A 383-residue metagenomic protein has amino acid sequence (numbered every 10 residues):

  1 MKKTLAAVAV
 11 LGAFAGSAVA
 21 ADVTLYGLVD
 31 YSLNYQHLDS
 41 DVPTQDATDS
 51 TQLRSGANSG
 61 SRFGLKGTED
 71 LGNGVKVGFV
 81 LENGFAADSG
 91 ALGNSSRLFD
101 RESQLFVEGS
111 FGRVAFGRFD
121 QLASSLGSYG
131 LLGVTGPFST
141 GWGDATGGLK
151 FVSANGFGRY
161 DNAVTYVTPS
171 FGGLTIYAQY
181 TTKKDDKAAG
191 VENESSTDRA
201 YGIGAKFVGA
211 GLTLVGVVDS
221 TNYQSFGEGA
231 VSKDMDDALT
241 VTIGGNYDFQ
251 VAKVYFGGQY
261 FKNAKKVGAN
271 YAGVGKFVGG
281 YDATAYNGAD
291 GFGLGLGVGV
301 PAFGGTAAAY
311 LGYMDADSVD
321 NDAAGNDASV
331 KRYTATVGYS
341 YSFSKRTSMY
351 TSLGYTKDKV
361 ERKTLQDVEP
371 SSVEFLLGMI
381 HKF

Functional and structural regions predicted by a protein language model:
M1-D22: Gram-negative bacterial Sec-dependent N-terminal signal peptides
A9, G64-K66, Q104-E108, T165-V167 (+6 more regions): Outer-membrane beta-barrel architecture
A21-Y35, T51-D185, T197-R199, K206-T213: Outer membrane beta-barrel
L33-D41, F85-A91, L122-S124, K184-A188 (+6 more regions): Gram-negative outer-membrane beta-barrel proteins
A47-S61, L98-R101, G158-N162, T197-Y201 (+4 more regions): Residues that define the transmembrane beta-barrel architecture of outer-membrane proteins
V75-V77, F111-A115, G173-I176, G211-G216 (+4 more regions): Repeated loop/turn-to-beta-strand initiation elements of outer-membrane beta-barrel proteins
S196, G202-T336: Detector for outer-membrane/organellar transmembrane beta-barrel domains, recognizing the amphipathic beta-strand
P370-F383: Outer-membrane beta-barrel "beta-signal"
